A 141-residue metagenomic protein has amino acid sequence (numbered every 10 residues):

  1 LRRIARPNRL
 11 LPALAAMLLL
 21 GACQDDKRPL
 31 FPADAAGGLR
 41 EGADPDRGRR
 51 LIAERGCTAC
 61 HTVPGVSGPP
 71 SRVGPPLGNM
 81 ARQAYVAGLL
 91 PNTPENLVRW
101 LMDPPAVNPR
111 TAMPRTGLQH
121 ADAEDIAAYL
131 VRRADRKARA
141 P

Functional and structural regions predicted by a protein language model:
L1-P12: Bacterial N-terminal signal peptides that target proteins for export
L19-A22: C-terminal motif of bacterial Sec signal peptides marking the signal peptidase cleavage site
Q24-D25, C60-S67, R82, M102 (+1 more regions): Detector for the c-type heme attachment site
D25-A53, A138-P141: Electrostatic cytochrome c docking/interface patches
G37-E41, P45, R49, P64-V98: Gly/Gly-Pro-rich "capping" loops immediately C-terminal to redox-active cysteine motifs in periplasmic/lumenal
G48, E54-P64, L97, M113 (+1 more regions): The canonical Cys-X-X-Cys-His
V66, V86, A106, R110 (+1 more regions): Charged, solvent-exposed alpha-helical segments that act as regulatory interaction surfaces
S71-M80, W100-A127, R133: Axial heme c-ligation environment in periplasmic c-type cytochrome domains
